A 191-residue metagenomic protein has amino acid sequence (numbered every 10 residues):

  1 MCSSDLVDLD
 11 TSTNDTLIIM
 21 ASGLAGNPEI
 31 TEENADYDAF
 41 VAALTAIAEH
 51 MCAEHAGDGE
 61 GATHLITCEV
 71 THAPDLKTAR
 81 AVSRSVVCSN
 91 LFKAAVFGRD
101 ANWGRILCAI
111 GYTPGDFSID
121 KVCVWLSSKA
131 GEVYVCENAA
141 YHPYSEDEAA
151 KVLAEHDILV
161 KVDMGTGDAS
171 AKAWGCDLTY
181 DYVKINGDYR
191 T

Functional and structural regions predicted by a protein language model:
M1-S3: Short, small-residue-biased leader/transition segments that mark boundaries at the very start of proteins
L6: Active-site-adjacent loop/helix surface patches within enzyme catalytic domains that shape the substrate-binding cleft
S12-D15, G61-L65, I119: Short gly/pro-enriched beta-turn/loop segments at secondary-structure junctions
N14-S22: Active-site-proximal loop/short-helix segments that contain or immediately flank catalytic acid/base residue(s)
M20-A21, V70-H72, L126, V162-M164: Flexible glycine-/small-residue-rich
S22-G98: A glycine- and small/hydrophobic-rich beta-loop-beta segment that serves as a flexible "lid/hinge" or phosphate-binding
A81, C88-T191: Internal helix-turn-beta structural module
